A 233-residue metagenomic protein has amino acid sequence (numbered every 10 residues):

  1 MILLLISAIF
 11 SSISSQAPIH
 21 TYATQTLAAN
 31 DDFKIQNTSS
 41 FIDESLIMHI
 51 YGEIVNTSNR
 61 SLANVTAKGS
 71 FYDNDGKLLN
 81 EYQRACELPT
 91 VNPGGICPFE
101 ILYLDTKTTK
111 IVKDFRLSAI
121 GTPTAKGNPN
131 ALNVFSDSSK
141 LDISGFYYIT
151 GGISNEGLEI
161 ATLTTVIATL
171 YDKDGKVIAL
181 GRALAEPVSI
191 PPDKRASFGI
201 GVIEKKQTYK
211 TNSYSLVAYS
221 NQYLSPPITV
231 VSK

Functional and structural regions predicted by a protein language model:
M1-P18, A23: Secretory targeting signatures
H20-I47, Y51, R116-F146, T150: Low-complexity, acidic Ser/Thr/Pro/Gly-rich terminal tails and inter-domain linkers that flank the onset of structured
I54-N59, I153-G157: Asparagine-centered strand-capping/turn motif at beta-strand->loop junctions
R60-N64, L79, V112, I160-L163 (+1 more regions): Short acidic/proline- and small/hydrophobic-mixed sequence motifs that coincide with surface turns and coil-to-beta
T66-G69, R84, T165-A168, A183: Hydrophobic beta-strand segments
L79-T108, L180-Q207: Intrinsically disordered, low-complexity Pro/Gly/Ser/Thr-rich segments with frequent PxxP/GP/PP motifs and embedded
L88, L104-G145, L180, E204-K233: Terminal connector regions
K126-G181: Surface-exposed interaction/gating patches
